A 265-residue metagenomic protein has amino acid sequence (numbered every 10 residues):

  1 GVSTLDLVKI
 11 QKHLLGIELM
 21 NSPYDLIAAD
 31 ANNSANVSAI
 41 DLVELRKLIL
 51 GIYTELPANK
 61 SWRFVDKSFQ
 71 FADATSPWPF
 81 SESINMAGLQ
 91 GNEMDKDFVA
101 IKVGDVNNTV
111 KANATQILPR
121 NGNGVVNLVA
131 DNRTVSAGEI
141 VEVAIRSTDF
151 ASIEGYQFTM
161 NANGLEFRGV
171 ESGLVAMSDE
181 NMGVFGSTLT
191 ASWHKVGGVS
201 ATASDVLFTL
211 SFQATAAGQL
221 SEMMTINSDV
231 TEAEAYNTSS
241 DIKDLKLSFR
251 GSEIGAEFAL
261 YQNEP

Functional and structural regions predicted by a protein language model:
G1, L26-N36: Short, recurring structural edge motifs at helix starts
S3-H13, S38-K47: Short, solvent-exposed alpha-helical surface patches in non-cytosolic proteins
D6, D25-L26: Short "repeat-start/strand-capping" segments in structured domains, especially the N-termini of parallel beta-helix
V8, E18, V43, K47 (+1 more regions): Acidic, low-complexity intrinsically disordered segments
G16, D25, D41: Aromatic/pi-system hotspot detector in well-structured domains
L19-M20, V37: Solvent-exposed flexible segments
Y24-D25, N85: Generic signal for short, ordered secondary-structure residues within or immediately flanking folded domains
